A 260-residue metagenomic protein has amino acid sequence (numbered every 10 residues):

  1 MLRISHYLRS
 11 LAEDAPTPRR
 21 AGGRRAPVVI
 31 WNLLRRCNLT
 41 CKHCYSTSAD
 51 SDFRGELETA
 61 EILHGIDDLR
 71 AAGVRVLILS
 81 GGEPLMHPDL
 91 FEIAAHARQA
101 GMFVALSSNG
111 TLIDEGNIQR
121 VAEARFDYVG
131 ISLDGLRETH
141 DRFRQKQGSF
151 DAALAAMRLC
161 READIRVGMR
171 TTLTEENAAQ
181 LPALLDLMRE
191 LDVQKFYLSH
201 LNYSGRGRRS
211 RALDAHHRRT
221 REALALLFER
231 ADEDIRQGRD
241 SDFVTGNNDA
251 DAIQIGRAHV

Functional and structural regions predicted by a protein language model:
M1, E123-A124, D134, R142-H259: Radical SAM enzyme [4Fe-4S]-AdoMet core and its adjacent flexible, acidic and glycine-rich loops/tails across
L2-Y128: Conserved alpha-helical substructure of the radical SAM core
V29-W31, L77-L79, V104-L106, V129-I131 (+3 more regions): Hydrophobic faces of well-ordered beta-strands that scaffold small-molecule active sites in alpha/beta enzyme cores
R36, S51, P84, T111 (+4 more regions): Residue-level marker for beta-strand->alpha-helix junctions and adjacent short loops that shape enzyme
L39, E138, V167: Glycine-centered loop/turn positions within well-structured domains that cap or flank conserved ligand/cofactor-binding
I62, I78, F91-A94, D127 (+5 more regions): Hydrophobic alpha-helical segments
P88, H96, E115-N117, H140-D141 (+2 more regions): Short Asp/Glu-rich motifs
